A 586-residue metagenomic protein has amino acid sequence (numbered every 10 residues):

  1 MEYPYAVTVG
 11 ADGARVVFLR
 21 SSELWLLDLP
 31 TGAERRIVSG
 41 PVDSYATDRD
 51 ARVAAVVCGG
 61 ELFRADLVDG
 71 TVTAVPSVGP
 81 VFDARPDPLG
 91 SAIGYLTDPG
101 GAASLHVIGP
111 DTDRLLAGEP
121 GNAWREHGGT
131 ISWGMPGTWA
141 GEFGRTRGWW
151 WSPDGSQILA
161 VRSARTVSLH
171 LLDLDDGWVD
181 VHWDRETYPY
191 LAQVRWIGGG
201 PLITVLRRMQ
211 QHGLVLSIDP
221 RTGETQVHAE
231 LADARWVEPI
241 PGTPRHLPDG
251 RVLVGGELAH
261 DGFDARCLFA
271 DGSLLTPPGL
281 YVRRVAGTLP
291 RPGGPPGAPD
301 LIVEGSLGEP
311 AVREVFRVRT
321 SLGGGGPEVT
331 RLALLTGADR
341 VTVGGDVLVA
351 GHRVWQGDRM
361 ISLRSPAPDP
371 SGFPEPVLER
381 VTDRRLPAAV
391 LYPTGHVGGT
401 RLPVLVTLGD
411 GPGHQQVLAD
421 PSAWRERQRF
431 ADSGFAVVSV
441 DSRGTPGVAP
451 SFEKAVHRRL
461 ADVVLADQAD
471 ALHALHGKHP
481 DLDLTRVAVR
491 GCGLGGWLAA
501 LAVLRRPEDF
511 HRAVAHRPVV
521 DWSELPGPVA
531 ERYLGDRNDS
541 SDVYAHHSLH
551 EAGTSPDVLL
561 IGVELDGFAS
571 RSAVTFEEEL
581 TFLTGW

Functional and structural regions predicted by a protein language model:
M1-E2, D28-V42, A65-F82, V107-R145 (+6 more regions): Multi-bladed beta-propeller domains
P4-T8, R15, L19-E23, D43 (+16 more regions): Non-catalytic accessory segments flanking enzyme active sites
A6-R15, Y45-V53, A84-I93, F143 (+5 more regions): Blade-terminus and WD-like Trp-Asp/Gly-His loop motifs, strongest in beta-propeller folds
R20-E23, V57-F63, S77-P80, L96-H106 (+11 more regions): A flexible loop/linker signature enriched in serine peptidases of the S9 family
V42-G109: A conserved hydrophobic secondary-structure block that centers on an alpha-helix together with its immediately flanking
N122-W149, A164-S168, V237-G242, L247-D249 (+3 more regions): Surface-exposed acidic, glycine/proline-enriched linker/cap segments that occur as 15-30-residue helix-coil
D173, W178-Y188, Q193-I203, R207 (+1 more regions): Long hydrophobic segments that form regular secondary structure
G344-W586: Serine-hydrolase catalytic core recognition
